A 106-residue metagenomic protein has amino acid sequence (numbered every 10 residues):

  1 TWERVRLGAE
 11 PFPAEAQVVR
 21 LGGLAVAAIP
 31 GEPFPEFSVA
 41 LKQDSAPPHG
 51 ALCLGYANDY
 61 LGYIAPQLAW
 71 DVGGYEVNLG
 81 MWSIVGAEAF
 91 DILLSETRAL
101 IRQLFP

Functional and structural regions predicted by a protein language model:
T1-P106: Non-catalytic substrate/cofactor recognition surfaces at enzyme active-site rims
